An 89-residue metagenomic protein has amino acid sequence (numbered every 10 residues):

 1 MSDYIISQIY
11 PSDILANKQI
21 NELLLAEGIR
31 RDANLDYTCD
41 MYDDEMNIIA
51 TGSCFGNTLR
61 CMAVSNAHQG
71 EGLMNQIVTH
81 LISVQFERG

Functional and structural regions predicted by a protein language model:
M1-R31, D40: Short amphipathic alpha-helix that is part of the acyltransferase structural core
D3-I5, N47-T51, T79: Short small/polar-residue motifs
P11-D13, M46, L59, Q69: Generic "edge-of-domain/loop-turn" microfeature
L35-Y37: Short loop/turn microsegments at loop-to-beta-strand junctions
D40, M46-A63: Conserved beta-strand in the GNAT
G70-S83: Conserved acetyl-CoA-binding loop-helix of GNAT-fold acetyltransferases
S83-G89: Conserved GNAT acetyl-CoA-binding A-motif
